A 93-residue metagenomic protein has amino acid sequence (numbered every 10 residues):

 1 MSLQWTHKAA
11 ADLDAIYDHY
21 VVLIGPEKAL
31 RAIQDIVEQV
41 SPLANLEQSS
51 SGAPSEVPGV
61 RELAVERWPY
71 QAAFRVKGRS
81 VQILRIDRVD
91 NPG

Functional and structural regions predicted by a protein language model:
S2-V60: Basic, Lys/Arg-enriched alpha-helical interface segments
V65-G93: Enriched for short, Lys/Arg-rich terminal
